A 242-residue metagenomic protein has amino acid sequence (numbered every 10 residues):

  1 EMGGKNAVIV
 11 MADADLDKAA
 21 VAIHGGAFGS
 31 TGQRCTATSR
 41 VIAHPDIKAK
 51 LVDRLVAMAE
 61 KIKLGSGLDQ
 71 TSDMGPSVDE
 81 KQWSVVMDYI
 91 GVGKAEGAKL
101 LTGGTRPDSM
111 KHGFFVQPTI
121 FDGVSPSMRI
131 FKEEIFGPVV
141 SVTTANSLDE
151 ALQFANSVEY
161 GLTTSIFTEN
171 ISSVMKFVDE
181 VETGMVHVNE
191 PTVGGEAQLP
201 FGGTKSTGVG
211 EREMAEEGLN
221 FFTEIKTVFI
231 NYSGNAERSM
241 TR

Functional and structural regions predicted by a protein language model:
E1-S125, V188, E237-M240: ALDH superfamily catalytic-core signature
I9, K63-L64, M74, I90 (+3 more regions): Conserved C-terminal structural/oligomerization subdomain of aldehyde/semialdehyde dehydrogenase
